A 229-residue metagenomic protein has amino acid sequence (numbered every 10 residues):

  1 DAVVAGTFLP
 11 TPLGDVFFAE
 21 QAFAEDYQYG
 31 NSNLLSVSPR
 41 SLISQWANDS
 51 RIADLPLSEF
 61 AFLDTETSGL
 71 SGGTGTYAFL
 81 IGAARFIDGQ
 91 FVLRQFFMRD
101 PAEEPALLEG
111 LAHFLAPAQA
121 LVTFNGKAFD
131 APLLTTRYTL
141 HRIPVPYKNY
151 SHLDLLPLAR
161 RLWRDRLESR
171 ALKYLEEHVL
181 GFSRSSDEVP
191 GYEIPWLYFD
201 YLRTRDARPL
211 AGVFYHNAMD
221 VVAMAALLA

Functional and structural regions predicted by a protein language model:
D1-P56: N-terminal accessory regions of nucleic-acid-interacting proteins
Q28-N31, S71-T76, L133-L134: Short, conserved acidic/polar surface loops in the N-terminal third of protein domains
A47-P117: Conserved RNase H-like, two-metal-ion catalytic cores of nucleic-acid enzymes
D54-L55, P144, P209-L210: Short hydrophobic "helix-edge" motifs at membrane interfaces and signal-peptide entry regions
D64-E66, D130, D154, D220: Acidic active-site catalytic centers that drive phospho-/nucleotidyl reactions and related ester hydrolyses
I81, L134, M224-L227: Buried hydrophobic packing segments
D88-F182: Conserved DEDDh/DEDDy metal-dependent 3′-5′ exonuclease domain
R161, L167, L172-A229: Acidic, Mg2+-coordinating catalytic module of metal-dependent nucleases/exonucleases that use a two-metal-ion mechanism
